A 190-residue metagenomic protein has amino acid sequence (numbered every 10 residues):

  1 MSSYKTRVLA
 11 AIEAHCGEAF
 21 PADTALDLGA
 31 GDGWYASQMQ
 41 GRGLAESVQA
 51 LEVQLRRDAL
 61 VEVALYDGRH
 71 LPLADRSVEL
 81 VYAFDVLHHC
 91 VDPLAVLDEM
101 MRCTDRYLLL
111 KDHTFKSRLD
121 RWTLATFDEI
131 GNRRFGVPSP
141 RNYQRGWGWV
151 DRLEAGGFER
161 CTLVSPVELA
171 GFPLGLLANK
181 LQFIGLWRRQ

Functional and structural regions predicted by a protein language model:
M1-I12: Class I SAM-dependent methyltransferase Rossmann-like catalytic core, especially the SAM/SAH-binding loop
A22-G31: Conserved class I S-adenosyl-L-methionine
G31-H70: Class I SAM-dependent methyltransferase SAM/SAH-binding core
Y35-S37, G41, H113-G175: C-terminal alpha-helical "lid/dimerization" subdomain adjacent to the S-adenosyl-L-methionine
Y82: A conserved beta-strand element that flanks and buttresses the S-adenosyl-L-methionine
D85-V86: Short catalytic micro-motifs in class I SAM-dependent methyltransferases
C90-M100: A short, conserved alpha-helix within the catalytic core of class I
R106-T114: Conserved beta-strand signature within the Rossmann-like core of class I S-adenosyl-L-methionine
